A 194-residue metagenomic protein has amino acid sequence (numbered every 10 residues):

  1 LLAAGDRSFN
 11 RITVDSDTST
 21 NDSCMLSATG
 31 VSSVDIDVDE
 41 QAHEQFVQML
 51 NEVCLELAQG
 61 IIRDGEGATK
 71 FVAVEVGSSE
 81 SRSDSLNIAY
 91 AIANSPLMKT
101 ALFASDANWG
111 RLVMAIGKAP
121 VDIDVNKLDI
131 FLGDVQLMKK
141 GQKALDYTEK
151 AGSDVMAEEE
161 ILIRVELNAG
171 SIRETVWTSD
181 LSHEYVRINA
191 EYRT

Functional and structural regions predicted by a protein language model:
L1-T194: A structural signal for small-residue-enriched, beta-sheet-centric alpha/beta enzyme cores and oligomeric scaffold folds
